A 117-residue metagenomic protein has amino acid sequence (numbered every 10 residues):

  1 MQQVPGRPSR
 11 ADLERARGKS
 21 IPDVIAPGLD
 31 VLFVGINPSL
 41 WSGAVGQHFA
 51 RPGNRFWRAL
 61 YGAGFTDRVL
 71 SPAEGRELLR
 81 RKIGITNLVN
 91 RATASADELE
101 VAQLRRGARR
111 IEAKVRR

Functional and structural regions predicted by a protein language model:
M1-R117: A polyanion-binding, active-site-adjacent surface
